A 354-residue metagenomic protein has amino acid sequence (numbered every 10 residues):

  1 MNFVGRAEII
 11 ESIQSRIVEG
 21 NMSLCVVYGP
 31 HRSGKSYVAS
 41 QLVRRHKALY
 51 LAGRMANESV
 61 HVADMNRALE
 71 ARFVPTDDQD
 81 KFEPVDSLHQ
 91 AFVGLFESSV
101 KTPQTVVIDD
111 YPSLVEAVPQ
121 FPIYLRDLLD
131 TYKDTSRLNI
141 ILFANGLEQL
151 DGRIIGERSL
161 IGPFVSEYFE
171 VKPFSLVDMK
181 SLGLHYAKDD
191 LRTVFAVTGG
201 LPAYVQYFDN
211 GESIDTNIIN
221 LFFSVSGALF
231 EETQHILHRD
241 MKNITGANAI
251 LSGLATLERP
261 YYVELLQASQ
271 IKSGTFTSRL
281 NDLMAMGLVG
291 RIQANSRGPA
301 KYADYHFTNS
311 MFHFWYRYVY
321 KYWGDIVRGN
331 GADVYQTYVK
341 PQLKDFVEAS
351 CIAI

Functional and structural regions predicted by a protein language model:
N2-I13: N-terminal pre-P-loop "Q-motif" helix
C25-R32, S113-A117, F121, L125-R158: Sensor-1/coupling segment of RecA-like P-loop NTPase cores
K35: Conserved lysine of the Walker
V38, L42: Hydrophobic positions on the alpha1 helix immediately C-terminal to the Walker A/P-loop
R45-L51, S59-Q79, F314: Conserved NTP-binding/hydrolysis module of P-loop NTPases
L95-F121, L125: Conserved P-loop NTPase "ATPase switch" module shared by AAA+ and STAND
S166-L191: Conserved small helical "lid"/interfacial subdomain of P-loop NTPases
Y204, F208-N210, D215-I354: Accessory nucleic acid-recognition modules appended to NTPase machines
